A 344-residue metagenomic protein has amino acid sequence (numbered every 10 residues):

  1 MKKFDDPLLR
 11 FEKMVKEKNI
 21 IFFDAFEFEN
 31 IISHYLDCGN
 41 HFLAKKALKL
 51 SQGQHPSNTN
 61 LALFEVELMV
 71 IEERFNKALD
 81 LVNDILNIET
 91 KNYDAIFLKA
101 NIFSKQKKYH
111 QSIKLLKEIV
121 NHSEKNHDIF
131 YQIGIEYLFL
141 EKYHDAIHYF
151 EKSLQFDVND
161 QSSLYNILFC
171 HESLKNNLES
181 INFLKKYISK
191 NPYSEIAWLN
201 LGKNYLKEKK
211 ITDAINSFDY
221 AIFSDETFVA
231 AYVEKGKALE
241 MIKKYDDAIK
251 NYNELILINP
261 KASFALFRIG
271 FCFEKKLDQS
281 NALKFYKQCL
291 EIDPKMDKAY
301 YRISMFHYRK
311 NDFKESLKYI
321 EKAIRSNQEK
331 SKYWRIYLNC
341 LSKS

Functional and structural regions predicted by a protein language model:
D37, I71, K105, F139-L140 (+6 more regions): Register position in tetratricopeptide repeats
S51, D84-I85, E118-I119, K152-S153 (+5 more regions): Canonical positions in the second alpha-helix
Q54, N87-E89, N121-S123, F156 (+5 more regions): Structural marker of alpha-solenoid helical repeat scaffolds
